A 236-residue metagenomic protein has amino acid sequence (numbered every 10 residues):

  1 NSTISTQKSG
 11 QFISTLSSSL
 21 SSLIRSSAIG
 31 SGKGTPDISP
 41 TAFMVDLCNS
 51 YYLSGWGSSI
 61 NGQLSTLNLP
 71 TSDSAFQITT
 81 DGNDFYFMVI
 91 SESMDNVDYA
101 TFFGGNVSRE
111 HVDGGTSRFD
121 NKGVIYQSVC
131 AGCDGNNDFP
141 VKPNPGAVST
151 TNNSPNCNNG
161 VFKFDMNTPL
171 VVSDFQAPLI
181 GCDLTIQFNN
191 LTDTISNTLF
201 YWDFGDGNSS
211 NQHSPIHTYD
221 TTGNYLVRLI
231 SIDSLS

Functional and structural regions predicted by a protein language model:
N1-C182, L191-Y201, H217-Y219, N224-L235: A sequence-level/structural motif corresponding to short, flexible coil/turn segments enriched in small polar residues
W202-D206: Conserved aromatic beta-strand anchor motif in extracellular beta-sandwich/beta-rich domains
N208-S209, S234-S236: Short, exposed coil/turn segments at beta-strand boundaries within extracellular/luminal domains
S209-I216: Short, solvent-exposed loop/turn segments in extracellular or other extracytoplasmic domains
